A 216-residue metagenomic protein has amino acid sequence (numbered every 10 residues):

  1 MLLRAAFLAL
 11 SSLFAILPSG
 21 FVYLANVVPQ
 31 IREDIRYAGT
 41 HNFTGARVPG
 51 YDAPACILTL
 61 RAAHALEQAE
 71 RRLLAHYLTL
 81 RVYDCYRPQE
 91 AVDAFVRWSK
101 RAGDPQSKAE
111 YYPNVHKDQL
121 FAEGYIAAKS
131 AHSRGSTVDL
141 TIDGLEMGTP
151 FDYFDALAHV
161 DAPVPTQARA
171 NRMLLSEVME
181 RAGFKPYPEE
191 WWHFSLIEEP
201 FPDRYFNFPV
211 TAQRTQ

Functional and structural regions predicted by a protein language model:
R4-A15: Bacterial N-terminal signal peptides
L13-C85, Q89-E189, E198-Q216: Extracytoplasmic cell-surface/polysaccharide-interacting catalytic and binding patches
F194: Conserved metal-phosphate-binding beta-hairpin within the catalytic cores of diverse ATP-dependent phosphoryl-transfer
